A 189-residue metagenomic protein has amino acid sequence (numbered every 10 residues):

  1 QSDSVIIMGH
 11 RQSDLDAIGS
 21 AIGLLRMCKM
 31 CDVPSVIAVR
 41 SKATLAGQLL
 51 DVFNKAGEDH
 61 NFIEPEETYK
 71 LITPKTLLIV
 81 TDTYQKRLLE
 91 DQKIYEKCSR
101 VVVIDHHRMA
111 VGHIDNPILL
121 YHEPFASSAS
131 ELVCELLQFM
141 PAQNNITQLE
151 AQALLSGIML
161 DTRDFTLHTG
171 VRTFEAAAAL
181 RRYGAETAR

Functional and structural regions predicted by a protein language model:
Q1-S13, S20-V33, V111-R189: A structured phosphate/pyrophosphate-recognition subdomain
S2-P74: Anionic-ligand anchoring segments at beta-strand to alpha-helix junctions in alpha/beta enzyme folds, i.e., glycine
D14-D16, D82, D105, D161: Acidic active-site catalytic centers that drive phospho-/nucleotidyl reactions and related ester hydrolyses
L25, L50, D91-K93, A177-A178: Short amphipathic alpha-helical segments and helix-helix/interface helices
L25-M27, K55-E58, E96-V102, R172: A glycine- and small-aliphatic-rich helix-loop capping segment at beta-alpha/alpha-beta transitions that lines
S41, D82, D105, P124-F125: Residues at the C-termini of beta-strands that transition into short coil/loop
Q48-L49, D91, I114, H168: Short, well-ordered secondary-structure micro-motifs
D59-L119: Active-site cofactor/cluster-binding pocket
